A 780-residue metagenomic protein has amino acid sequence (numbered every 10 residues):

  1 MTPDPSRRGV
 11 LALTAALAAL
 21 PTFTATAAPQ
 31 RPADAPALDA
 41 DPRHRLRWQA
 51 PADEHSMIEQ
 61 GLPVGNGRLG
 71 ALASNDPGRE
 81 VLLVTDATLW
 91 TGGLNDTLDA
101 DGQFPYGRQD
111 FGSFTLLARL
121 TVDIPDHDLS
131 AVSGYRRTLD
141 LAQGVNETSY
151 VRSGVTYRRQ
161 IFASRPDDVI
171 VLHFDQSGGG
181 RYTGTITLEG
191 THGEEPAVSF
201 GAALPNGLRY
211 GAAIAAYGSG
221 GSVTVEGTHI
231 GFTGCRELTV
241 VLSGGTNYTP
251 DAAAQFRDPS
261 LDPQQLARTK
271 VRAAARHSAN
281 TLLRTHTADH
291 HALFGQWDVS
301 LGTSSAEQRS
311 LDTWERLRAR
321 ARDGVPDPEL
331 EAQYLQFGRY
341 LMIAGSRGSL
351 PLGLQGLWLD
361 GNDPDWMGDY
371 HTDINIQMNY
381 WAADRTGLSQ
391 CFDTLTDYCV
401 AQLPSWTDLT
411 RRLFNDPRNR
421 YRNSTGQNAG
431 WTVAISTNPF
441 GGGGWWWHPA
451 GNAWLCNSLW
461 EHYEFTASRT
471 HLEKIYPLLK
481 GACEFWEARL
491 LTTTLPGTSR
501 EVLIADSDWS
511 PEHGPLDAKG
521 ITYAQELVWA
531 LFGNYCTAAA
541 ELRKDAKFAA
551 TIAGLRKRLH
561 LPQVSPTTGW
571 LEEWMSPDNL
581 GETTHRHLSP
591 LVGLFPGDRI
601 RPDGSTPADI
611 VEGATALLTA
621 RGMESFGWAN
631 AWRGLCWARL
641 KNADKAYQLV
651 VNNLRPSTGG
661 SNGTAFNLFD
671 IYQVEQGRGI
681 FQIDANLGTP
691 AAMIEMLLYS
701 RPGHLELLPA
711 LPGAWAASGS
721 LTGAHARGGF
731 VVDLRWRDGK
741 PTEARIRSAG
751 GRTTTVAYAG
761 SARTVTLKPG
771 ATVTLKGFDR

Functional and structural regions predicted by a protein language model:
T2, G9-P29: N-terminal export signals
R31-G443, E461-Y463, K480, Q525 (+8 more regions): Aromatic-residue-lined binding/catalytic grooves and analogous aromatic/hydrophobic interfacial grooves in multimeric
V325, W366-Y370, A383, G442-A450 (+7 more regions): Alpha-helix capping and helix-loop boundary segments enriched in small/acidic/polar residues
L341-I343, M378-Q390, W454-S468, F485 (+5 more regions): Well-ordered alpha-helical scaffold segments within catalytic/enzyme domains
S349-L357, K474, L491-A505, K544-F548 (+1 more regions): Short, glycine/acidic-rich hinge or "gate" loops at secondary-structure transitions that mediate conformational
E461-T466, T470-H471, A482-T492, A549-G581 (+2 more regions): Non-catalytic carbohydrate-binding regions of carbohydrate-active enzymes
G481, F485-A538: Acidic/histidine-rich catalytic neighborhood
